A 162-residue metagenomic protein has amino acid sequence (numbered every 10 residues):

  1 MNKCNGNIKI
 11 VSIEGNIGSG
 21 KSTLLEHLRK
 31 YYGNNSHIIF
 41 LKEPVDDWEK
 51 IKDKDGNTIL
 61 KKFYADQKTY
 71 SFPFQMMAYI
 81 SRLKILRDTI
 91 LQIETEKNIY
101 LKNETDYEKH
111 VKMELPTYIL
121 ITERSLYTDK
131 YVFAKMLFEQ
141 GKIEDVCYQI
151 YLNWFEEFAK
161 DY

Functional and structural regions predicted by a protein language model:
G6-I10: Pre-Walker A (Motif I) flank of P-loop NTPase domains
I13: Hydrophobic anchor at the beta1->P-loop junction of P-loop NTPases
N16: P-loop (Walker A) phosphate-binding loop of NTP-binding proteins
K21: Conserved lysine of the Walker
K30-Q75: Conserved substrate/cofactor phosphate-moiety recognition/catalytic segment in nucleotide-dependent phosphotransferases
I90-E94, V111-Y162: ATP-dependent NMP and nucleoside kinases share a basic, alpha-helical "lid"
E96-M113: Intrinsically disordered, low-complexity domain-flanking/linker segments in eukaryotic proteins, enriched
